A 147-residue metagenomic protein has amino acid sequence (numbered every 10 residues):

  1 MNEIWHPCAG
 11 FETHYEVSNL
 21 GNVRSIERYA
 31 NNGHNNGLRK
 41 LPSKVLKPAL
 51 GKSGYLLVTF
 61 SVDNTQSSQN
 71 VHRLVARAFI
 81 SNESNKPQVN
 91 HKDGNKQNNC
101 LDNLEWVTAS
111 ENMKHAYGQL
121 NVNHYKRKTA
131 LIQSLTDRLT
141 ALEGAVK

Functional and structural regions predicted by a protein language model:
M1-V89, D93-D137: Conserved recognition-core residues within compact binding domains
Q133, D137-K147: Helical coiled-coil/dimerization "stalks" and their immediately adjacent regulatory linkers at helix->disorder
